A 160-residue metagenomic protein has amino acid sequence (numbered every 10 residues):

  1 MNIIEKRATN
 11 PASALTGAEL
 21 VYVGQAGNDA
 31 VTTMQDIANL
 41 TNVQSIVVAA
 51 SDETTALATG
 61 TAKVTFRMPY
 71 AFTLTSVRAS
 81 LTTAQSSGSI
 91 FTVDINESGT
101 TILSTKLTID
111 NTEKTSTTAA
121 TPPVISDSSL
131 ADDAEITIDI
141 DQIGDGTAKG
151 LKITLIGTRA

Functional and structural regions predicted by a protein language model:
M1-T9, N28-A58, T75, S86 (+5 more regions): Glycine-rich, low-complexity segments
P11-S13, A71, I125-S129: Short, surface-exposed secondary-structure edge patches
G17-Q25: Extracellular disulfide-bonded cysteine-rich modules/repeats
A18, D133-I136: Loop/turn positions that initiate beta-strands
A56-Y70, T121: Short beta-strands within extracellular/lumenal beta-sheet-rich domains
F72-A84: A short beta-strand element within beta-rich, extracytoplasmic domains of secreted/secretory-pathway proteins
S116-D132: Short, surface-exposed tryptophan/glycine-enriched loops that mediate extracellular molecular recognition
I138-D145: Short beta-strand-plus-loop segments that form exposed binding edges in beta-rich domains
